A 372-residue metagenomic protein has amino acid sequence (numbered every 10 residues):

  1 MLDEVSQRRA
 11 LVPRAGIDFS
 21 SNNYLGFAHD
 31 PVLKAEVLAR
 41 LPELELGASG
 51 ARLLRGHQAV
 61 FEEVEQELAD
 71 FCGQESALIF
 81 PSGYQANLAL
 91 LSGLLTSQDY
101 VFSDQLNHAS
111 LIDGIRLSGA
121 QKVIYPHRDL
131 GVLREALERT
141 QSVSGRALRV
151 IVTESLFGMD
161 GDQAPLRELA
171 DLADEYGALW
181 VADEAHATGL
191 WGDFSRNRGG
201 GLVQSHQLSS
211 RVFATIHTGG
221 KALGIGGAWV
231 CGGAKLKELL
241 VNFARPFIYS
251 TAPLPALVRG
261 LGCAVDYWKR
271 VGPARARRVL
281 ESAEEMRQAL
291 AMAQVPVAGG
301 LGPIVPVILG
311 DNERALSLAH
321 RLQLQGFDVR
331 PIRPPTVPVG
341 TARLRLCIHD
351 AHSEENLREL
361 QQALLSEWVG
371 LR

Functional and structural regions predicted by a protein language model:
M1-G47, A178: N-terminal "arm"/small-domain region of PLP-dependent enzymes with the aminotransferase-like
F27, A276-E284, A291-Q325, I348-D350: Conserved PLP-binding catalytic core of the aspartate aminotransferase-like
F27, P31, A35, A39 (+3 more regions): PLP-dependent enzyme catalytic core of the Aspartate aminotransferase-like
A35, R40-G83: Conserved N-terminal alpha-helix of the aminotransferase class I/II PLP-enzyme fold
L90-A109: Conserved PLP-anchoring active-site segment centered on the Schiff-base-forming lysine
V123, H127-A182: Active-site phosphate-binding strand-loop segment of PLP-dependent enzymes
Q207-L239: Active-site PLP attachment segment
A252-V271, R278, A291-M292: Structural motif of enzymes handling amino- and sulfur-group chemistry
